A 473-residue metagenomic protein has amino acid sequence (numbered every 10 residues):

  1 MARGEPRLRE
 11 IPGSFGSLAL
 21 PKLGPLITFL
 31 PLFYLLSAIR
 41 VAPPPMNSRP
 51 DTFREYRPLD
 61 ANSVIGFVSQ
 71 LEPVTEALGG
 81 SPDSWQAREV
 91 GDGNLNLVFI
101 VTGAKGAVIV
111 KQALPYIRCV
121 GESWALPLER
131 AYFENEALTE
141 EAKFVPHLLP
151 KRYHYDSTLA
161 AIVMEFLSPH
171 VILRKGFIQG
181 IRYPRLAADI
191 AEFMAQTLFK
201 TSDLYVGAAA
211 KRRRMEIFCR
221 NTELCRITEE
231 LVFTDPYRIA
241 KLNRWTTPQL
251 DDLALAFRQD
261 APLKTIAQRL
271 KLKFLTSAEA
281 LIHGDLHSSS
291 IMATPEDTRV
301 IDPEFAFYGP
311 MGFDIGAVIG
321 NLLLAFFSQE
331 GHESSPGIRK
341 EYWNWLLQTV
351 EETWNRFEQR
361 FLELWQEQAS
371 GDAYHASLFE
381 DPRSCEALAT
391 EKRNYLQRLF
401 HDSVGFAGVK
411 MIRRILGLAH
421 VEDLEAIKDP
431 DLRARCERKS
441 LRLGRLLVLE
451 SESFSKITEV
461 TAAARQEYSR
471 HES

Functional and structural regions predicted by a protein language model:
P6, P12-L18, G24: Short, low-complexity intrinsically disordered segments enriched in A/P/G/S/L with frequent Arg, especially at protein
F15, F29, F33-Y34: Aromatic (phenylalanine/tyrosine) cluster motif
F33, P43-A160, P295, G444 (+1 more regions): Conserved NTP-binding catalytic cores of kinases and kinase-like/nucleotidyltransferase enzymes across multiple kinase
P45-R88, E380-S473: Regulatory N- and C-terminal appendages and interdomain linkers associated with kinase/kinase-like NTP transferase
R88-G103, V108-V110, T265-I315: Active-site acidic catalytic loop and adjacent metal/ATP-binding pocket of ATP-dependent phosphoryl transfer enzymes
E136, G312-C385, A407-D423: Active-site activation/catalytic loop segments of kinase-like enzymes and analogous catalytic loops in related
A161, E165-S168: Conserved short submotifs of the Hanks-type protein kinase catalytic core that shape the nucleotide-binding pocket
I172-Q196, S202-H283, T294: ATP-dependent phospho-/nucleotidyl transfer catalytic cores
